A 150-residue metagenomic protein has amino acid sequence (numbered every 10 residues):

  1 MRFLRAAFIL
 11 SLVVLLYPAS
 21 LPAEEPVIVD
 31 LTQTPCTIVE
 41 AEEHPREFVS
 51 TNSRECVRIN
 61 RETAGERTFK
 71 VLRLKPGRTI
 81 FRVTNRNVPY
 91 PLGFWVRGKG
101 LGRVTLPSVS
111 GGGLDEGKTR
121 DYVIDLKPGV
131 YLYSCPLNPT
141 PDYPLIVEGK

Functional and structural regions predicted by a protein language model:
M1-R5: Positively charged n-region of N-terminal signal peptides that target proteins for export
A7-Y17: Bacterial N-terminal signal peptides
A19-A23: Sec/Tat signal peptide C-region and signal peptidase I cleavage site
E24-L31, P35-S53, T63-E66, P89 (+1 more regions): Extracellular/periplasmic metallocenter environments
I59-V71, P76, F81, P107 (+1 more regions): N-terminal post-signal-peptidase region of extra-cytosolic proteins
L72-T105: Contiguous segments within soluble domain cores/interaction surfaces
